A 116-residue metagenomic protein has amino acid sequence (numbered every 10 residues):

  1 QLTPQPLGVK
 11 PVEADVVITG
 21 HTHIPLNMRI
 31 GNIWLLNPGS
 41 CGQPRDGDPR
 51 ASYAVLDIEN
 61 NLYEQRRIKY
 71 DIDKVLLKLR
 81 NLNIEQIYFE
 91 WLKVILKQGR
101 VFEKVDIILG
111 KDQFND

Functional and structural regions predicted by a protein language model:
Q1-V16: Conserved catalytic scaffold of divalent metal-dependent phosphoesterases
V9-P11, L26-N32: Short loop/helix-cap segments at secondary-structure boundaries that form the rim of catalytic
D15-H23, L35-G39: Active-site neighborhood of phospho(di)ester-bond hydrolases with catalytic His/Asp-centered motifs
R29-D116: Acidic, His/Gly-rich catalytic cores of divalent-metal-dependent hydrolytic chemistry
